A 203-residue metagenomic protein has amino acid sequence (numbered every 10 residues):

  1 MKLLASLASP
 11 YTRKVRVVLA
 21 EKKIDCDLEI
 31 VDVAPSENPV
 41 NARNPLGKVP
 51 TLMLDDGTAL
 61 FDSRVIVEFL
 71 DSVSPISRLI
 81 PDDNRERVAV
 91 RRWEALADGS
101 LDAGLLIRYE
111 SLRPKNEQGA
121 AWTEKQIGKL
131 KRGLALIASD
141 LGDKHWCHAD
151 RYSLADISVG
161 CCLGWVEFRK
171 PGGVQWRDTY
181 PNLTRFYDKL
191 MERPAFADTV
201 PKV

Functional and structural regions predicted by a protein language model:
M1-E124: GST-like domain detector, emphasizing the conserved glutathione-binding G-site in the N-terminal thioredoxin-like
S9, D156, R193: Conserved G/P- and acidic residue-centered "switch" motifs that form tight phosphate/ATP-binding loops in soluble
V67, D71, R91-E94, L134 (+2 more regions): Non-transmembrane alpha-helical segments in soluble domains of secreted/periplasmic/extracellular proteins
S74, L141-H145, P194: A general structural signal marking secondary-structure boundaries and capping sites
A97-D188: GST-like fold's C-terminal all-alpha helical module
K189-V203: Charged/polar, low-hydrophobicity segments characteristic of intrinsically disordered regions and flexible loops
